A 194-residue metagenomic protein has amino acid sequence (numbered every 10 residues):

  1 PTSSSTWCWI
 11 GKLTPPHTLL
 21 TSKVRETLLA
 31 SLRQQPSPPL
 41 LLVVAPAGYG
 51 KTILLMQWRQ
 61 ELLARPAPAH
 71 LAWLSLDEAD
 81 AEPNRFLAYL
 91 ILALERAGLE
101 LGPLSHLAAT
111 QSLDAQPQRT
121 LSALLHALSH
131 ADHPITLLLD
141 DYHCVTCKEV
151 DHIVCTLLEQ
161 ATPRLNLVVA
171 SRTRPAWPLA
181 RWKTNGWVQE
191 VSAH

Functional and structural regions predicted by a protein language model:
P1-L32, P103-A109: Conserved adenine-nucleotide phosphate-binding loops and their immediately adjacent elements
L40: Walker A (P-loop) ATP-phosphate-binding motif of ABC ATPase nucleotide-binding domains
V43: Hydrophobic anchor at the beta1->P-loop junction of P-loop NTPases
P46: P-loop (Walker A) phosphate-binding loop of NTP-binding proteins
Y49, I53-I135, Y142-T146, E190: Conserved phosphate-binding/catalytic loops and adjacent sensor/switch elements of nucleotide-binding enzymes, spanning
L137-D140, L165-R172: Structural recognition of the conserved hydrophobic beta-strand(s) that form the central parallel beta-sheet of P-loop
C144-V154, L179: Conserved ATPase-coupling elements of RecA-like P-loop NTPase cores
T173-E190: Short regulatory helix/loop adjacent to the ATP-binding pocket of P-loop NTPases
